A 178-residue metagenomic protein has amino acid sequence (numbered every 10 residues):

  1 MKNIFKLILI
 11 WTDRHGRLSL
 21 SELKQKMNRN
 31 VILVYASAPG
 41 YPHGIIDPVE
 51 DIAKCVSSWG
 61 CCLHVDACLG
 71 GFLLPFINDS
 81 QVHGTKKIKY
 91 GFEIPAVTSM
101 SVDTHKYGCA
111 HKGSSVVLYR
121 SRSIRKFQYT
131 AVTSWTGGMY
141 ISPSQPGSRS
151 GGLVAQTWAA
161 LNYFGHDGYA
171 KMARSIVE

Functional and structural regions predicted by a protein language model:
M1-P39, H43-D51, I77-D79, G84-K89: PLP-dependent aminotransferase-class I/II
G40, L69-G71, K106: Active-site-proximal loop/turn and secondary-structure-junction residues that shape catalytic pockets, frequently
E50-S58: Alpha-helical scaffolding segments of alpha/beta enzyme cores, especially the outer helices of TIM-barrel or partial
W59, D79-E178: Active-site C-terminal subdomain of aminotransferase-like
L63: Carbohydrate-binding surfaces in secreted/extracellular proteins
D66: Glycine-centered flexible beta-alpha turn that most often forms the glycine-rich phosphate-binding loop
G71-I77: Conserved, charged catalytic cores of large soluble enzymes
